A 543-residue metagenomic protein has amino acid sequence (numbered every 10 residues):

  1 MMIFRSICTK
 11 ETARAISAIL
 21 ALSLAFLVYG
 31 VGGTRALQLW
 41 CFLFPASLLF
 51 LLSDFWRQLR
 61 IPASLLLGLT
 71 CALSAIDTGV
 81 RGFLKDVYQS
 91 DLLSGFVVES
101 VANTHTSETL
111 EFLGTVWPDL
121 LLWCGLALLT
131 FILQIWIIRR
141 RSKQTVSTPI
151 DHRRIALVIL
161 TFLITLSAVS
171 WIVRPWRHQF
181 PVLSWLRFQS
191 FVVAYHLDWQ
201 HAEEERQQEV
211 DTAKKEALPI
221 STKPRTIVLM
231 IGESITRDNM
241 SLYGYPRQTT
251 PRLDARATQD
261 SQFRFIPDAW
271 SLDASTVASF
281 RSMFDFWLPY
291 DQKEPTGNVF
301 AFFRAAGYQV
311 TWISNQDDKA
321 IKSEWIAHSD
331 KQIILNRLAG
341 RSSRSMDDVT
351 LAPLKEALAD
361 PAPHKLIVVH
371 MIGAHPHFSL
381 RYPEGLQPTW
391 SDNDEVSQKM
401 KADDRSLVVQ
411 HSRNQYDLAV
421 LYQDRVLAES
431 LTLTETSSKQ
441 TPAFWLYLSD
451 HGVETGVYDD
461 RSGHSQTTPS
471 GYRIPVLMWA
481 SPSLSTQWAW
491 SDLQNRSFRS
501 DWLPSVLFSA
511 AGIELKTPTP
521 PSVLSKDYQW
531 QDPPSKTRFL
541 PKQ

Functional and structural regions predicted by a protein language model:
M1-S184: Transmembrane and membrane-interface helices of multi-pass, inner-membrane envelope-modifying transferases
G30-A36, L288-P289, G340-R341, V409-D424 (+3 more regions): Active-site rim elements
T78, G82, D238, A306 (+4 more regions): Phosphate/oxyanion-binding loops and surfaces in catalytic or ligand/nucleic-acid-binding neighborhoods
T161-L229, S234-Q398, R473, R499-P533: Active-site-proximal alpha/beta segments of enzymes that process anionic O-linked groups
G244, Q248, E435, K439-L484: Histidine-centered active-site microenvironments of extracellular/periplasmic hydrolases and transferases
P267, W312-S314, L366-G373, D417-Q423 (+2 more regions): Short beta-strand segments
K355, D394-W445, P504: A long, amphipathic alpha-helix that forms part of the scaffold/cap immediately adjacent to metal-dependent active
S535-Q543: Acidic, Ser/Thr-rich low-complexity intrinsically disordered segments
